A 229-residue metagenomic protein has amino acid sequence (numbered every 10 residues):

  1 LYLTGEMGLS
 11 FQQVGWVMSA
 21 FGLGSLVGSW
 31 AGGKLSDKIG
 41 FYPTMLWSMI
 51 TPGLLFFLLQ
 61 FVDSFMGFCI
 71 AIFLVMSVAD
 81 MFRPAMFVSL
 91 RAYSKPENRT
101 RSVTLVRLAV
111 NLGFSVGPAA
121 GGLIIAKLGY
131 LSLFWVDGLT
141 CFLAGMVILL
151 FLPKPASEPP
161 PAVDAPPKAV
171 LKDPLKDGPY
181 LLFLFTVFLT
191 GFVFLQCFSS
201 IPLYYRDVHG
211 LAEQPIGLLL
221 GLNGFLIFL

Functional and structural regions predicted by a protein language model:
L1, G5, D177-V193: Pair of pore-lining "gating" transmembrane helices in MFS-fold secondary transporters
L1-Q12, S199-Q214: Short amphipathic helix-loop junctions that connect adjacent transmembrane helices in Major Facilitator Superfamily/SLC
G22-L26, W30, F114-S115, G224-F228: Residue-level signature of mid-helix packing/kink "hotspots" within the transmembrane helices of 12-pass Major
I50-D63: C-terminal ends and interior cores of transmembrane alpha-helices in multi-pass membrane transporters/permeases
F73-V110: Cytoplasmic helix-loop-helix junction between adjacent transmembrane helices in 12-TM secondary transporters
F134-L149: Symmetry-related core transmembrane helices of the 12-TM Major Facilitator Superfamily/SLC fold
K154-L184: Juxtamembrane intracellular "pre-TM" segments in multi-pass secondary transporters
